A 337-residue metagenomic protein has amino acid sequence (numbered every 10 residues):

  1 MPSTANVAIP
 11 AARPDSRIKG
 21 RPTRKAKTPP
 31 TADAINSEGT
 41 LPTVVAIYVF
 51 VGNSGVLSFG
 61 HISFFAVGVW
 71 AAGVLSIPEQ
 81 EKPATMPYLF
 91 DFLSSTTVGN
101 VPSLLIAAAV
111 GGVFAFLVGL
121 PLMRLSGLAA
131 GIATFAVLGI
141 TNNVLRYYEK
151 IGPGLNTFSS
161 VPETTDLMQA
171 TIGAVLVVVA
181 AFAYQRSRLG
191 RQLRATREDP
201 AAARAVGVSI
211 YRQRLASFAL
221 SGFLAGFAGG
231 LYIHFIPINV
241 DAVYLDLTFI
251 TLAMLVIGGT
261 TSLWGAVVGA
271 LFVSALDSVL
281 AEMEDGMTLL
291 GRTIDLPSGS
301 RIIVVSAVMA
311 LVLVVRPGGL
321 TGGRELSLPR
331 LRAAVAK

Functional and structural regions predicted by a protein language model:
M1-G39: Ser/Thr-rich, low-complexity intrinsically disordered segments
A32-K337: Transmembrane alpha-helices and adjacent helix-loop boundaries
